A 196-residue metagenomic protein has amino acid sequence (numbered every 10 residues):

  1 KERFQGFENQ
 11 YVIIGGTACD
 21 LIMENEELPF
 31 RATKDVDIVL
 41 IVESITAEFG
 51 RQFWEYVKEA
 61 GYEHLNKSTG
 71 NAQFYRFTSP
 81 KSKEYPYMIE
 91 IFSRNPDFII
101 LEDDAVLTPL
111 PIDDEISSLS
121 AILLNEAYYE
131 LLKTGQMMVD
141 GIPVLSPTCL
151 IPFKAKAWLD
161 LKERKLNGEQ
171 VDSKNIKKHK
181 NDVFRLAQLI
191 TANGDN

Functional and structural regions predicted by a protein language model:
K1-N196: Compositionally biased terminal segments of proteins
